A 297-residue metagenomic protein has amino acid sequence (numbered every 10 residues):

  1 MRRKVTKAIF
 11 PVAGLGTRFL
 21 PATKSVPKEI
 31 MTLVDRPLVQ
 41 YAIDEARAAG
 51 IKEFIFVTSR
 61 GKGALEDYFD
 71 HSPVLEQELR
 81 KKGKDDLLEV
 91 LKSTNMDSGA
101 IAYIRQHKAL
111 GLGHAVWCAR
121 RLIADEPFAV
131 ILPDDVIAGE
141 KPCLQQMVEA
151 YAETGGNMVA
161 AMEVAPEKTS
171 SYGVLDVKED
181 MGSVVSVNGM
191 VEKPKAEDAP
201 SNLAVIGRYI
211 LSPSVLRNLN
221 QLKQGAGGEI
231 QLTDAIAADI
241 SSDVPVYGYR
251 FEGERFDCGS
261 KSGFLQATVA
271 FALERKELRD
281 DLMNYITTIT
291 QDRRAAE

Functional and structural regions predicted by a protein language model:
R2-A8, D280-T287: Positively charged, low-complexity intrinsically disordered leader regions
R2-R80, Q106, P142-Q146: N-terminal glycine-rich phosphate-binding loop and ensuing alpha1 helix
K7, K52-F54, A100, P127 (+3 more regions): Residues at the starts of beta-strands that form the adenosine-phosphate
A13, T58-S59, P133, M162-E163 (+1 more regions): Cofactor-binding loop segments of dinucleotide-utilizing enzymes, especially the Rossmann-like FAD- and NAD(P)+-binding
I30, I101-Y103, N157-V159, V246-G248 (+1 more regions): Conserved beta-strand scaffold positions in the cores of enzyme catalytic domains, especially in NTP/NDP-utilizing
L75-E78, K92-V177, L211-P213, L219-L222: Conserved beta-loop-beta/alpha segment of the NTase-like Rossmann-fold superfamily that binds/positions NTPs
E89-G99, E179-V184, D239-I240: Short, conserved catalytic or adaptor-binding loops enriched in Gly and charged residues
A129, V148-A152, M181-F256, K261-N284: Catalytic-core segments of class I nucleotidyltransferases/pyrophosphorylases that form NMP-activated intermediates
